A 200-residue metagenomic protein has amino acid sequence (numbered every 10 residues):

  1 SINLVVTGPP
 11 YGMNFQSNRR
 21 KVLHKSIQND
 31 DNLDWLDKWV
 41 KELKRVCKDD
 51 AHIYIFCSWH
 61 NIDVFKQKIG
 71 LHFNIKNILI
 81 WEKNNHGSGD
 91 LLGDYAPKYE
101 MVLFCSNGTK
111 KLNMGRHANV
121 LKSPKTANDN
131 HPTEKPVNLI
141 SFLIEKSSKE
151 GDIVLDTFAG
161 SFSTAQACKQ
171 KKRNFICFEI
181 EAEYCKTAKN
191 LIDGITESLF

Functional and structural regions predicted by a protein language model:
S1-K186: Core catalytic lobe of class I
N190-F200: S-adenosyl-L-methionine
